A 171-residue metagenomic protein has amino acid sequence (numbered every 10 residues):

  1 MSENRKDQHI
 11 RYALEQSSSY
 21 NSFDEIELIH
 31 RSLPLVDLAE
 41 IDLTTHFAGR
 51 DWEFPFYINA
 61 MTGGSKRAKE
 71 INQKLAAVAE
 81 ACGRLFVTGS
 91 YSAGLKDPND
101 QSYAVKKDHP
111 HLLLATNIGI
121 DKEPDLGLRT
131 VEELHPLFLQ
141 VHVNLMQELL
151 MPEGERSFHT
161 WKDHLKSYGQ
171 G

Functional and structural regions predicted by a protein language model:
M1-A48, W52: An N-cap/entry alpha-helix motif that binds or orients negatively charged groups
M1-R5, N21-E27, W52-M61, A79-C82 (+1 more regions): Short N-terminal helix-initiation segments at or just after the protein's N-terminus
A39, R67-I71, G94-P98, R156-T160: Short secondary-structure boundary/capping elements
L43-T45, Q101-Y103, L126-G127, K162-D163: A generic local structural motif
F47-A93: Active-site cofactor/substrate anionic-group-binding motifs, chiefly glycine- and Lys/Arg-rich phosphate-binding loops
M61-G63, Y91-A93, N117-D121, N144-M146: Active-site beta-loop-alpha junctions enriched in small/polar residues
A76-A81, D108-H109, L113-L114, D121-G171: Alpha/beta enzyme core
C82-G119: A gly/proline- and charged-residue-enriched helix-loop-helix capping module
